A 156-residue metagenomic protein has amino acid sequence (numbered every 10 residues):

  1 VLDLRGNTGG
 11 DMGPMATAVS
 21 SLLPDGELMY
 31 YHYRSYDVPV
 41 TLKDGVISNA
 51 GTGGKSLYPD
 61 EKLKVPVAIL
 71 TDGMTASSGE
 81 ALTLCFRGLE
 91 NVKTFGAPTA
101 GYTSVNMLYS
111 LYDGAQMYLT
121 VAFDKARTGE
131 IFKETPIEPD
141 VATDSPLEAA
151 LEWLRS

Functional and structural regions predicted by a protein language model:
V1, D60-A68, L89-E90: Short, surface-exposed connector motifs at secondary-structure boundaries
V1, M29-Y30, K93-G96: Short hydrophobic alpha-helical runs that function as membrane-insertion/retention elements
V1-G10, I69-L70: Short acidic catalytic loops
G10-P66, S104-S110, V121-R127, I131-F132 (+1 more regions): Gly/Ser/Thr-rich loop/hinge elements
M12-V19, V67, G79-T83, R87 (+1 more regions): Extracytoplasmic/secreted envelope proteins and their assembly/folding machinery, especially bacterial periplasmic
S20-E27, R87-N91, R155-S156: Sec-exported extracytoplasmic/periplasmic mature domains
M74-A76, E90-Y102: Short, well-structured beta-strand/strand-turn elements
E130-K133, I137-S156: Low-complexity, Gly/Ser/Thr/Pro-rich intrinsically disordered linker/tail segments
